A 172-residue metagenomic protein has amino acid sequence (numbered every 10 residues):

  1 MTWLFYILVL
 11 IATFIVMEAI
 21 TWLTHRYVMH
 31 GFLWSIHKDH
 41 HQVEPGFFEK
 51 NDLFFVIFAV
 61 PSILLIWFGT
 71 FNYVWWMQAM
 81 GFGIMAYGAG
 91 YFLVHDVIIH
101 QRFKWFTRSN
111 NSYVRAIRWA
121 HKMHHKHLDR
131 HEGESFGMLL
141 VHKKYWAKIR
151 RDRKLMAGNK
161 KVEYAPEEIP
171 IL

Functional and structural regions predicted by a protein language model:
T2-Y6, G31, K38-F54, T70-Y73 (+2 more regions): Cytosolic/stromal cytosol-facing helical appendages immediately following the last transmembrane segment
I7-I11, M80-G81: Hydrophobic alpha-helical transmembrane segments
L10-I11, W22-R26, W105-S109: Short, charged low-complexity linear motifs
A12-T21, G83-H95: Alpha-helical transmembrane segments of multi-pass membrane proteins
M17-G31, H100: Transmembrane alpha-helix/helix-exit interface in multi-pass inner-membrane proteins
W22, S35-K38: N-terminal, well-ordered alpha-helical segments
V56-A59, M80: Alpha-helical transmembrane segments and their immediate juxtamembrane boundary regions in integral membrane proteins
V60-Y73: Membrane-helix exit/interface motif
